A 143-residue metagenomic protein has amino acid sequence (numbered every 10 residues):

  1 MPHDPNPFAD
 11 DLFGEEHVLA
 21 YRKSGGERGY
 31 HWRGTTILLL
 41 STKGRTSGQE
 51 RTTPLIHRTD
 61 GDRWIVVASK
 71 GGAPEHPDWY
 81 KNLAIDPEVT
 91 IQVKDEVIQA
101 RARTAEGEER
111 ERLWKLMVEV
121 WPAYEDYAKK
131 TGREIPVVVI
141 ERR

Functional and structural regions predicted by a protein language model:
M1-R33: Extreme N-terminal tail/first-helix region
H3-D4, S69-Y124, K130-E134, R142-R143: Short, structured beta-strand-loop surface elements
Y21-S24, T35-L40, W121: Short Pro/Gly-enriched beta-strand edge/turn motifs at strand-loop
G29-Y30, I56, K81: Short secondary-structure boundary/capping segments
R33-T36, A128-G132: Short coil/turn segments at secondary-structure boundaries
T35-S69: Short beta-strand segments
L39, V139-E141: Short, well-ordered beta-strand micro-motif
